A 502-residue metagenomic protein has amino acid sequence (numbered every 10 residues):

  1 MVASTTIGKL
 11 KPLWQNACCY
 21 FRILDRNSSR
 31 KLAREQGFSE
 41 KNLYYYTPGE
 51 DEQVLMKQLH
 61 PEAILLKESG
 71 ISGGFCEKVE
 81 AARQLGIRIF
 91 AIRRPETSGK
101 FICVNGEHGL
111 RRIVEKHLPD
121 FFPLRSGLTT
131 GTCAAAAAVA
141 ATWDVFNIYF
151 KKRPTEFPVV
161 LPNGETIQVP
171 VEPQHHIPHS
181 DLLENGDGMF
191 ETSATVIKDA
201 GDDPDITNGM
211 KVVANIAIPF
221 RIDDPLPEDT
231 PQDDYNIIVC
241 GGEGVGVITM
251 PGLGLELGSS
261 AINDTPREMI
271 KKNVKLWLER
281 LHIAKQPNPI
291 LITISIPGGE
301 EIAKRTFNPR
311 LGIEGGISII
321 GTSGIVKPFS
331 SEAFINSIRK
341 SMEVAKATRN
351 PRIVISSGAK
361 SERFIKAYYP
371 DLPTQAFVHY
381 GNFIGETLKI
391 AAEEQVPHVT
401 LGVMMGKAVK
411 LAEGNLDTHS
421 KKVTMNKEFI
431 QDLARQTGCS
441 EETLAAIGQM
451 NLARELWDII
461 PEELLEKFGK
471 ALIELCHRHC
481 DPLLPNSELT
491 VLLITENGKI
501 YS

Functional and structural regions predicted by a protein language model:
M1-A3, Y20-L24, Y44-Y46, L66 (+3 more regions): Short, conserved beta-strand edge motifs with alternating hydrophobic and charged residues
A3-Y45, G49-D51: Anionic-ligand binding region
A17-L24, E40-Y45, G86-A91, P373-H379 (+1 more regions): Short hydrophobic/aromatic-enriched beta-strand-loop microsegments
S28-S29, R88-F101, E428-A445: Short, flexible loop segments at boundaries between secondary-structure elements
R34-K41, Y45-L85, F90-R94: A C-terminal functional module that forms or caps the active site or interfaces directly with catalytic machinery
L59, E68-I71, F75, A81 (+3 more regions): C-terminal functional extensions of proteins
F121-H282, N288-R305, P309-L311: Generic N-terminal targeting/processing segments that precede catalytic cores or assembly contacts
R125-G131, L311, I317, T322-K470 (+2 more regions): A structural signal for small-residue-enriched, beta-sheet-centric alpha/beta enzyme cores and oligomeric scaffold folds
